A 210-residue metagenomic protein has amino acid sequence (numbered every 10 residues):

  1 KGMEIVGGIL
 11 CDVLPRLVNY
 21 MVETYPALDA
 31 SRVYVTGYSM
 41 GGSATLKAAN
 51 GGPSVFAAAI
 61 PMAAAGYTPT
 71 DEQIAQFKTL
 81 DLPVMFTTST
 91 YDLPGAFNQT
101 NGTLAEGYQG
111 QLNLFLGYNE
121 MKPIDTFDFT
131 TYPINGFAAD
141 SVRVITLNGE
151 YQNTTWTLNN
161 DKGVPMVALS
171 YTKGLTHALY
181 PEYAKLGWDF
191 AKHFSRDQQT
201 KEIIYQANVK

Functional and structural regions predicted by a protein language model:
G2-M40, N50, V55: Gly/Ser-rich "nucleophile elbow"/oxyanion-hole loop immediately N-terminal to the catalytic nucleophile in hydrolases
N19-P26, A49-S54, N113-M121, K192-R196: Sec-exported extracytoplasmic/periplasmic mature domains
E23-D29, G51, P69-K78, T157-K162 (+1 more regions): Surface-exposed acidic, glycine-flexible loop patches that form ligand/cofactor-binding and adhesion interfaces
D29-V33, K122-N135, Q199-I204: Surface-exposed patches in mature extracellular/periplasmic domains of secreted proteins
A44-A48: Hydrolases whose catalytic domains are alpha/beta-hydrolase-1, hotdog thioesterase, or metallo-beta-lactamase-like
A57-K162, T176-H177: The feature captures the conserved acid-bearing segment of alpha/beta-hydrolase catalytic domains
V164, A168-P181: Active-site-adjacent mobile loop/cap segments within catalytic or ligand-binding domains
E182-K210: Catalytic active-site module of serine/aspartate enzymes centered on a nucleophile-bearing elbow/loop
